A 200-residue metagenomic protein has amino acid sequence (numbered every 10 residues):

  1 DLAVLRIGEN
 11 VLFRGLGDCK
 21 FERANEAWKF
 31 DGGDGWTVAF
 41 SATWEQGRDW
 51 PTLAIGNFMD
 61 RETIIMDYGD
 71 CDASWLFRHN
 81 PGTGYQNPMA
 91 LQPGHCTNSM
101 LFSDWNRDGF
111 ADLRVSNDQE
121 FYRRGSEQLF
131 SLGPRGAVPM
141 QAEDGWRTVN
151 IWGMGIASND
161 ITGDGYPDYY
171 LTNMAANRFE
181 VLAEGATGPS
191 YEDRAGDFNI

Functional and structural regions predicted by a protein language model:
D1-I200: Acidic, glycine/proline-rich Ca2+-coordinating loop motifs
